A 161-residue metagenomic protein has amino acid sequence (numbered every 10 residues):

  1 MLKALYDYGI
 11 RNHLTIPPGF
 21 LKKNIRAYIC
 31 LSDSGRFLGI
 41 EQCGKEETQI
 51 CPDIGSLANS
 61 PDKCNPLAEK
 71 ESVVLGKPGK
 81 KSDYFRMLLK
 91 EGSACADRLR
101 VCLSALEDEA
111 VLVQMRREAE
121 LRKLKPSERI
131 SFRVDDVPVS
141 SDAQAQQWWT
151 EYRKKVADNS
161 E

Functional and structural regions predicted by a protein language model:
M1-E161: Conserved phosphate-interacting/catalytic interface
